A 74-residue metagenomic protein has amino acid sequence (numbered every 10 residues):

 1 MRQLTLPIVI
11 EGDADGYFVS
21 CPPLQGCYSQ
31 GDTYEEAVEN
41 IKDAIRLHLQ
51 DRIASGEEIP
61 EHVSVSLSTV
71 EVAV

Functional and structural regions predicted by a protein language model:
M1-L6, E39-V74: Short, charged, surface-exposed hinge/linker loops at domain edges that act as mobile lids or interdomain connectors
V9-C21: Short aromatic-glycine-(Arg/Gly/Cys) micro-motifs in beta-strand/loop hairpins
G12, P23, V72-V74: Non-catalytic surface loops within mature trypsin-like serine protease
G12-A14, G31, E39, Q50: Intrinsic-disorder/low-complexity regions
Y17, P23-G26, D51-R52: Non-transmembrane, interaction-prone segments in cytosolic or luminal domains
P22-P23, P60: Proline-centered helix-kink/hinge sites
Q25-E35: A short, exposed loop/beta-hairpin motif centered on an aromatic-Gly-Thr core
